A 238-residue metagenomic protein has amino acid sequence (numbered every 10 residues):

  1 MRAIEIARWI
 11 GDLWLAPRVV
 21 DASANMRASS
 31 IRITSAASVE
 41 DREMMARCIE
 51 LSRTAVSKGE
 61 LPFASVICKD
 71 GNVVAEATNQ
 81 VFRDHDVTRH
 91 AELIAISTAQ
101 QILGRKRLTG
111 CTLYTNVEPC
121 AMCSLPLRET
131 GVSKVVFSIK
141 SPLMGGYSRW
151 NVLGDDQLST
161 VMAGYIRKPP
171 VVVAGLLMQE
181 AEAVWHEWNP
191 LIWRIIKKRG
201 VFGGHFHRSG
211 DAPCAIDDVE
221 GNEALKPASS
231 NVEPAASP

Functional and structural regions predicted by a protein language model:
M1-A55, L125-P238: Zinc-dependent deaminase
K58-P62: Short, flexible loop/turn motifs enriched in small residues
F63-C68: Short beta-strand scaffold segments in enzyme catalytic cores
V81-R83: A short acidic/small-residue loop/turn micro-motif
T88, L93-P126: Short HxH-centered metal-ligating active-site micro-motif
